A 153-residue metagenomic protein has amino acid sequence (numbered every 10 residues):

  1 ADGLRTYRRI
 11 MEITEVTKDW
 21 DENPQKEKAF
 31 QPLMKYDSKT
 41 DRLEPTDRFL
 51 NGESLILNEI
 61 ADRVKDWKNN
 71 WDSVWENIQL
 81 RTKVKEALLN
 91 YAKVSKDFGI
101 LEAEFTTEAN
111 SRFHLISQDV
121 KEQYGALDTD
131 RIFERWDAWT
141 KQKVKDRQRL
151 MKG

Functional and structural regions predicted by a protein language model:
D2-Q79: Conserved P-loop NTPase
E76-G153: Terminal-proximal interaction/regulatory segments of ATP-powered molecular machines
